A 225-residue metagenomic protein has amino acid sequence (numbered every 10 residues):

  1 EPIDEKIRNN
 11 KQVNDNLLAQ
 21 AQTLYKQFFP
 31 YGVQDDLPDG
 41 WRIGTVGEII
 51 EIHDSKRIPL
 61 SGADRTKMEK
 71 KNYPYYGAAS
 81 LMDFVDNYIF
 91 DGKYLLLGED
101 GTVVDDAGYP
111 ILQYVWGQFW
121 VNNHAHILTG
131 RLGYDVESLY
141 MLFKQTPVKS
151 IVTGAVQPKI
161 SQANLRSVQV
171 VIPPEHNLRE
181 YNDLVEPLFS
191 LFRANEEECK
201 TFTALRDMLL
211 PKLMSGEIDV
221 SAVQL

Functional and structural regions predicted by a protein language model:
E1-L60, D64-G77, V171, E175-V220: Non-catalytic DNA-recognition/assembly elements of restriction-modification systems
R42-P173, Q224-L225: DNA target-recognition domains and sequence-specific DNA-contacting regions of bacterial/archaeal
